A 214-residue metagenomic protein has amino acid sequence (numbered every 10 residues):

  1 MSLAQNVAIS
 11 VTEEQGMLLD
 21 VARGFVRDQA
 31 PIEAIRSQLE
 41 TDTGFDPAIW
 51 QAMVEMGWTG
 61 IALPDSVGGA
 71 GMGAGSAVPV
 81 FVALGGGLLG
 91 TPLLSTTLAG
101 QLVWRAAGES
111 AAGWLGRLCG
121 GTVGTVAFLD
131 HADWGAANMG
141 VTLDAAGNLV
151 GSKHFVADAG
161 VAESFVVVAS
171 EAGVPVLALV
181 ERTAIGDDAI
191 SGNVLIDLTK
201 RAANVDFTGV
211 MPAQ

Functional and structural regions predicted by a protein language model:
M1-E14: Intrinsic disorder at enzyme termini
E33-E55: Short secondary-structure junction/hinge motifs that connect adjacent elements
V54-A112, V161-A162: Internal helix-loop-helix
M72-G73, G135-N138, D158-A162, T199: Short glycine/proline-enriched turns and hinge-like loops at secondary-structure junctions
G120-H131: A short, Trp-centered hydrophobic/proline-enriched beta-strand micro-motif
A127, S152-D188: A short core secondary-structure module
A136-V150: Cytochrome P450 C-terminal beta-domain/meander region
N138-G140, F155-V156, R182-Q214: Flexible, small-/acidic-enriched active-site or ligand-binding loops
